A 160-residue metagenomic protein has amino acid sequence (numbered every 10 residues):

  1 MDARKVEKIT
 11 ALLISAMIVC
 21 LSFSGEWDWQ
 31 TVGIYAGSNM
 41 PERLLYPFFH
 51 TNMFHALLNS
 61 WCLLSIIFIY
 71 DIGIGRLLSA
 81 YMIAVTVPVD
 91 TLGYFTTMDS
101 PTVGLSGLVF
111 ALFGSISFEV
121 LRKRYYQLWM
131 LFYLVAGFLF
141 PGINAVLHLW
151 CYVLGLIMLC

Functional and structural regions predicted by a protein language model:
M1-C160: A detector for small-residue-rich transmembrane helices and their helix-helix packing motifs
